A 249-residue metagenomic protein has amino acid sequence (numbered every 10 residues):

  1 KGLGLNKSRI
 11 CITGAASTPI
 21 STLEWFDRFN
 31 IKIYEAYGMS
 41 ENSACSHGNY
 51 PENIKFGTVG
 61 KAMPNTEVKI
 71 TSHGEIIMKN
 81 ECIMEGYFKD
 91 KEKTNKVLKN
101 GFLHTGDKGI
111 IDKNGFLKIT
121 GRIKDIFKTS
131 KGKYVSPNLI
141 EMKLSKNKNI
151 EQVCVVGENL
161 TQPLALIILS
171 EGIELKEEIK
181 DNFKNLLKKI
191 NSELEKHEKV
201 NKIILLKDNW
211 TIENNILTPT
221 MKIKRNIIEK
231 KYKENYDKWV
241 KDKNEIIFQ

Functional and structural regions predicted by a protein language model:
K1-I54, E151: Gly/Ser/Thr-rich phosphate-binding loop
K1-R9, E171-E193, K207: Alpha-helical "lid/cap" subdomains adjacent to substrate-binding clefts that gate access and reposition the ligand
G38-N42, T105, T129-S130, T218: Ser/Thr-glycine-rich phosphate-binding loops at phosphate-binding pockets of nucleotides, nucleotide cofactors
E41, R122, E158-Q162, E198-V200: Short Gly/Ser/Thr- and Asp/Glu-enriched loop/turn motifs at secondary-structure junctions
A62-T129, K146: Conserved ATP-binding/catalytic segment of the ANL
I83, V97-L98, F116-S145, G172-E177 (+3 more regions): Adenylate-forming
K108, K113, K146-E171: C-terminal boundary motif of the adenylate-forming
Q152-C154, K188-Q249: Conserved C-terminal "lid"/linker of ANL adenylate-forming enzymes
